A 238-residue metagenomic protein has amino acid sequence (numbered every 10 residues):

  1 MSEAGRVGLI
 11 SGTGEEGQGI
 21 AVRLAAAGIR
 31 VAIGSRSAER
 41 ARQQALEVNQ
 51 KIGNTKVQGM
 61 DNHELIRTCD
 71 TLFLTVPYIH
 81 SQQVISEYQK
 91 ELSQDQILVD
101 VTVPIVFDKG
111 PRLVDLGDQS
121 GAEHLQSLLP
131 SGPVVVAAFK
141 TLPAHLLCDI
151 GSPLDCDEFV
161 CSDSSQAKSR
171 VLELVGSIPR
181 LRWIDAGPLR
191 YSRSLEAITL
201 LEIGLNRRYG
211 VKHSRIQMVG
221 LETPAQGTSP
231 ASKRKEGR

Functional and structural regions predicted by a protein language model:
M1-Q50, S177: NAD(P)+-binding Rossmann beta1-loop-alpha1 motif at the extreme N-terminus of oxidoreductases
E3-R6, D95, D155: Phosphate-coordination loops involved in phosphoryl transfer and adenosine-cofactor binding
K51-Q58, S131-V134, L181: A short helix-to-beta-strand connector/capping loop
I52-K56, M60-I97, P104-K109: Rossmann-like NAD(P)-binding element
H80, T102-I105, L142-P143, S164 (+1 more regions): Glycine-rich beta-alpha junction loops
T102-H145, D149-I150: Rossmann-fold NAD(P)-binding glycine/threonine-rich loop
C156-R238: Active-site-lining helix/loop region of Rossmann-like oxidoreductase modules
